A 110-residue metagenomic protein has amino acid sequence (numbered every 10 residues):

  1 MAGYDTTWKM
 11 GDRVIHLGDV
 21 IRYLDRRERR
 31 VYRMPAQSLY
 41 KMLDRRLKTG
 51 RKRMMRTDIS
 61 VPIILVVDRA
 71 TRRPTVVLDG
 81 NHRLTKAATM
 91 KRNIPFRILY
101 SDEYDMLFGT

Functional and structural regions predicted by a protein language model:
M1-D19: N-terminal leader/domain-start detector
A2, V76-D79, D102: Intrinsic disorder/low-complexity signature
R22-L78, T89: Short alpha-helix boundary/capping and kink motifs at helix termini
P35, I98-Y100: Residues at the C-termini of beta-strands that transition into short coil/loop
R73, T85-K86, D105-L107: Short catalytic/ligand-binding loop motif for oxyanion handling, primarily in non-cytosolic enzymes, centered on
N81-F96: Short active-site loop/helix that positions an aromatic residue
Y100-T110: Amphipathic, charge-rich alpha-helical segments that serve as recognition/docking helices
